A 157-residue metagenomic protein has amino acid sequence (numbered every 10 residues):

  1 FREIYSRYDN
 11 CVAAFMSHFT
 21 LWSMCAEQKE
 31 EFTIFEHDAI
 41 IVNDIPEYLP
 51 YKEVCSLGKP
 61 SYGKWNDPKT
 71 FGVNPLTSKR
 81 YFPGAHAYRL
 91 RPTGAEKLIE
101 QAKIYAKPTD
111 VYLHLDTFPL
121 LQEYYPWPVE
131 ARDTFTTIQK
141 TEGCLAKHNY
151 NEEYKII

Functional and structural regions predicted by a protein language model:
F1-F35, A39-I157: An acidic/histidine-cluster motif and surrounding catalytic segment that typifies divalent-metal-assisted enzyme active
